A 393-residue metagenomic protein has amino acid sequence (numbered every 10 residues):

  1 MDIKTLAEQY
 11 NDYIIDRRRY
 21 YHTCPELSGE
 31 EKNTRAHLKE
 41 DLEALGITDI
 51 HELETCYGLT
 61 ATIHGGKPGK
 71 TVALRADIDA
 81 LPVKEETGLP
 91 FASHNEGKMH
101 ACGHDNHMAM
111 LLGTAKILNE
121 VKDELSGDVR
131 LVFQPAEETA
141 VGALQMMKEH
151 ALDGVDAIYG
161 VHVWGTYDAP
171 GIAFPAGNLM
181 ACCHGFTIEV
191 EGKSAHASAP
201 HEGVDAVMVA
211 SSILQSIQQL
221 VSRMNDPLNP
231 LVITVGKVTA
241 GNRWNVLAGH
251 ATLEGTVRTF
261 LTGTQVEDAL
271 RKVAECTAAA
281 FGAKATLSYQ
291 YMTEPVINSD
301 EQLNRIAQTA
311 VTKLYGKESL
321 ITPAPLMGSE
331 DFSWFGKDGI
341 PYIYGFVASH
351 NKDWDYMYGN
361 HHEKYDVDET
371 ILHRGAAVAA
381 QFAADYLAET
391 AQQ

Functional and structural regions predicted by a protein language model:
M1-H100, A109-L112, K116-L125: Acidic/His- and Gly-rich active-site-bordering loop/insert found across diverse amide/peptide-bond hydrolases
Y10-Y13, R17, E30-L38, K70 (+14 more regions): General structural feature for long, well-ordered alpha-helical segments within catalytic domains of soluble enzymes
Y21, A61, L74, H104 (+8 more regions): Divalent metal-coordination and catalytic microenvironments
C24, H201-A206, L261-D268: Active-site pocket-shaping loop/turn-to-helix segments
L59-T60, L81-V83, T87-M99, N106 (+3 more regions): Histidine/acidic-residue-rich, glycine-tolerant segments that coordinate divalent metal ions
A73-R75, F186, I343-S349: Non-cysteine beta-strand/loop elements that form the S-adenosyl-L-methionine
S211-Q393: Metal-dependent amide/peptide-bond hydrolase catalytic core, centered on the "pita-bread" metallohydrolase fold
